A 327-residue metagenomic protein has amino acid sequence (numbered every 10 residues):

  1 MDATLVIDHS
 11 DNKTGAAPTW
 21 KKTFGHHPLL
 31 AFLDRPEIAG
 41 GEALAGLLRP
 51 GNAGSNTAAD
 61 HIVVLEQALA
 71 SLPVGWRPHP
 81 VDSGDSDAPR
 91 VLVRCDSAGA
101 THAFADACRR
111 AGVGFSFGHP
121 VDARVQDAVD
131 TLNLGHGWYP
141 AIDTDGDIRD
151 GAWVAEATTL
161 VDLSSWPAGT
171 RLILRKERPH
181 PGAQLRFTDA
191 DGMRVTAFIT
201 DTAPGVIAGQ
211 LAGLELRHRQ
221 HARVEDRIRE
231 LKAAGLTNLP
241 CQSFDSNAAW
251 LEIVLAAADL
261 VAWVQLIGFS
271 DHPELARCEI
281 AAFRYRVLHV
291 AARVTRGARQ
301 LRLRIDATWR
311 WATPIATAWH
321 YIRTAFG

Functional and structural regions predicted by a protein language model:
M1-D34: Active-site-proximal, Lys/Arg-enriched surface segment that forms a nucleic-acid-binding/basic interface patch
M1-V6, G41, R90-A100, F115-G118 (+4 more regions): Short, conserved catalytic/metal-binding motifs centered on acidic residues
K21-L30, R110-R124: Acidic, His- and aromatic-enriched active-site or binding-groove loops in soluble protein domains that engage sugars
L48-G75: Active-site beta-loop-alpha junctions of metal-dependent nucleic acid enzymes, especially the RNase H-like/DDE
R77-V91, G268-E279: Short, glycine/acidic-rich hinge or "gate" loops at secondary-structure transitions that mediate conformational
S116-E230, T317-G327: An anionic, glycine-rich sequence signature occurring as long contiguous blocks
L211-F244, A249-V264: Short amphipathic alpha-helical "interface-anchor" segments enriched in bulky aromatics
V261-G327: A short, flexible helix-boundary coil/loop motif
